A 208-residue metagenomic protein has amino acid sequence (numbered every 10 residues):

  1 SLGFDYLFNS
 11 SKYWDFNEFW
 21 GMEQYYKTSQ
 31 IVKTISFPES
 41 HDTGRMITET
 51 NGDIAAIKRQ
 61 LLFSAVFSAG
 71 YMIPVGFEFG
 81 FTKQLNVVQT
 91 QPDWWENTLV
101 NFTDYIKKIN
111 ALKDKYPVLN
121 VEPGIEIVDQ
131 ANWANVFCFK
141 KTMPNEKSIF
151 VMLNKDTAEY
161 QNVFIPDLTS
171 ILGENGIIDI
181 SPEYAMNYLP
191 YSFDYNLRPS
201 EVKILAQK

Functional and structural regions predicted by a protein language model:
S1-T34, K83-A111, P117, A131 (+3 more regions): Active-site-proximal helices and loops of the catalytic beta/alpha 8
Q30-V32, V66-A69, N132-W133, P144-K147 (+1 more regions): Short, well-ordered loop/turn elements at secondary-structure boundaries
V32-T103: Aromatic/acidic polysaccharide-binding cleft in carbohydrate-active enzymes
Y71-V75, K115-I125: Acidic/polar loop patches that form or flank catalytic/metal-binding clefts of enzymes that bind anionic ligands
V121-K147: Surface beta-strand/loop "capping" patches
K147-D156: Short, well-ordered beta-strand segments enriched in hydrophobic/aromatic residues
P166-Y184: Solvent-exposed beta-hairpin/edge-strand motifs
Y188-K208: C-terminal beta-strand-rich structural cap/linker in extracellular carbohydrate-active enzymes
